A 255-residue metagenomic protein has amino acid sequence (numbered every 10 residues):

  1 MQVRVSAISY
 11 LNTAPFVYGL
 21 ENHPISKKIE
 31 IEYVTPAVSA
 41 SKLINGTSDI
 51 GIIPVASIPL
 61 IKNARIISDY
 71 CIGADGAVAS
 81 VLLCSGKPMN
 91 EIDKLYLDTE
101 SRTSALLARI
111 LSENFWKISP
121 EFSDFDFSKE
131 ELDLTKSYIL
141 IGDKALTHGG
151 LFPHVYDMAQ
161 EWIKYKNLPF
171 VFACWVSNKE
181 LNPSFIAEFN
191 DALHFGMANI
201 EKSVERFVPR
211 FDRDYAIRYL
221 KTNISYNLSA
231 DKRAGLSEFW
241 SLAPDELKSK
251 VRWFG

Functional and structural regions predicted by a protein language model:
M1-N22, S80-T135, A234: Bilobed "Venus flytrap"/periplasmic-binding protein-like clamshell domains and structurally analogous long
M1-V3, V251-G255: Short, Lys/Arg-enriched, disordered terminal segments
R4, E30, R65, S119-E121 (+1 more regions): Conserved beta-strand segments of alpha/beta enzyme cores
L11-E91, T99-E100, S104: Short, glycine-/small- and polar/acidic-enriched structural segments that line small-molecule recognition paths
P24-E32, F115-F125, K248-W253: A local structural motif
K42-I44, L132, A243: Hydrophobic residues within well-ordered alpha-helices
D124-R206: Pocket-lining segment of extracytoplasmic ligand-binding domains
L181-L242, E246: Secondary-structure end/capping motifs
